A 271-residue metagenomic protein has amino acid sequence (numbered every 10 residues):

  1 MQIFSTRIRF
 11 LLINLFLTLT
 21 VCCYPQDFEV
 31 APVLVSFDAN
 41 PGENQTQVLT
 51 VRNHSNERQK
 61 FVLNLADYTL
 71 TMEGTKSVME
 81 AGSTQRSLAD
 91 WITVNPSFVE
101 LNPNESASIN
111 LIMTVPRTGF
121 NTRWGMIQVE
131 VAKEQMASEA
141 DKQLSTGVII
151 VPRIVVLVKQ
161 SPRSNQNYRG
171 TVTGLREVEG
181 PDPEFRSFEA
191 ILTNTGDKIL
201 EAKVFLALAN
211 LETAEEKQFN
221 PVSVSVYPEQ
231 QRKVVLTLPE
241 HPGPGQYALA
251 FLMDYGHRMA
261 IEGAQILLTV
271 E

Functional and structural regions predicted by a protein language model:
F10-T20: Bacterial N-terminal signal peptides
P25-Q59, P96-F98, R169-E189: Beta-sheet-dominated interaction scaffolds and their linkers
D27-A31, E57-L111, K203-L206, N210-E216: Surface-exposed binding patches on compact interaction domains or structured appendages
V35-F37, N95-L101, N220-V226, T237-P239 (+1 more regions): Beta-strand-rich interaction surfaces with strong enrichment in secreted/lumenal proteins
T46-V48, T93-V129: Ligand-binding face of N-terminal immunoglobulin V-set domains in extracellular IgSF glycoproteins
H54-E57, R117, N194-L200, E212 (+2 more regions): Short, acidic/polar linear motifs in exposed loop/turn regions
F61-T69, T114-Q160, P242-E271: Terminal connector regions
V99-S106, S223-Q231, R258, V270: Short proline/glycine- and polar residue-rich coil/turn motifs
